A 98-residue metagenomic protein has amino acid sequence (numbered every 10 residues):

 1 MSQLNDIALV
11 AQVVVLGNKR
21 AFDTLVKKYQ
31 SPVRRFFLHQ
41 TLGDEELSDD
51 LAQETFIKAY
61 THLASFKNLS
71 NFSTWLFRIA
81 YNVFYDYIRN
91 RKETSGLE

Functional and structural regions predicted by a protein language model:
M1-I7, R20, R91-E98: Inter-domain helical "communication" segments and dimerization helices that couple sensory or membrane-embedded modules
M1-Q12, T24, K28: Intrinsic, short, N-terminal disordered tails of RNA polymerase sigma-factor systems
V14-T24, R34-E54: Short, charged helix-capping/linker segments at alpha-helix termini
D50-I57, S70-N82: Structural recognition of an alpha-helix C-terminal capping motif at a helix-to-coil junction
S65-N68, Y81-E98: Arg/Lys-rich amphipathic alpha helix in sigma70-family domain 2
